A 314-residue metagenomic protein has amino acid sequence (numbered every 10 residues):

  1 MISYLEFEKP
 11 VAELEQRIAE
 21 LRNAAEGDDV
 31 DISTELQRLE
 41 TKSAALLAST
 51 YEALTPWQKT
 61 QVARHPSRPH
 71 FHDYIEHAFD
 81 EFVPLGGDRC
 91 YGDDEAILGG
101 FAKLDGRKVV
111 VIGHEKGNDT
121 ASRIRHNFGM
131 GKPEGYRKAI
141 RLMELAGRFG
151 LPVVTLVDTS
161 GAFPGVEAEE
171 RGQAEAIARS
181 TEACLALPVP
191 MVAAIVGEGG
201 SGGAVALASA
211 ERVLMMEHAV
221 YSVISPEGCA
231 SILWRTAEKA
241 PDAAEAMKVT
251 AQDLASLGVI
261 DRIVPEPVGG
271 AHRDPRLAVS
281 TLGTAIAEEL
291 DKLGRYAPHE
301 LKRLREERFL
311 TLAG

Functional and structural regions predicted by a protein language model:
M1-K108, R276-G314: Intrinsically disordered, low-complexity segments enriched in small/flexible residues
L14, T55, V111, D158 (+3 more regions): Terminal peptide-recognition signature
I32-E35, G135-Y136, C229: Short, motif-level signal for alpha-helix interfacial/capping segments enriched in acidic residues and aromatics/proline
T60-A63, I124-F128, G269-H272: Short hinge/gating elements
Q61, F101-K103, K108-I112, V154-L156 (+4 more regions): Structured core elements
Y91-D93, G99, L104-L156, F163 (+1 more regions): Glycine-rich beta-alpha loop segments
V157-A287: Conserved catalytic cores of soluble enzyme domains, especially glycine-rich substrate-binding beta-alpha loops
